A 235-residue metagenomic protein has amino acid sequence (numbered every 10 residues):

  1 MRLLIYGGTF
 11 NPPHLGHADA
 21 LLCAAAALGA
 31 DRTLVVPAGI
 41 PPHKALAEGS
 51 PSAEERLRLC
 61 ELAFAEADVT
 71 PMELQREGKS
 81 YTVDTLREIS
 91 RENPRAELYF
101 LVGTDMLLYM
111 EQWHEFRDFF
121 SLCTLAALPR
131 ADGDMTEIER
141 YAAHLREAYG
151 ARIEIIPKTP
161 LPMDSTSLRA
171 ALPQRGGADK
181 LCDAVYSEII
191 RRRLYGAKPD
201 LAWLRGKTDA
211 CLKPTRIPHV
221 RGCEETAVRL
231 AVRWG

Functional and structural regions predicted by a protein language model:
M1-D200: Nucleotidyltransferase catalytic core that binds NTPs
Y195-G235: Metal-dependent phosphohydrolase cores
